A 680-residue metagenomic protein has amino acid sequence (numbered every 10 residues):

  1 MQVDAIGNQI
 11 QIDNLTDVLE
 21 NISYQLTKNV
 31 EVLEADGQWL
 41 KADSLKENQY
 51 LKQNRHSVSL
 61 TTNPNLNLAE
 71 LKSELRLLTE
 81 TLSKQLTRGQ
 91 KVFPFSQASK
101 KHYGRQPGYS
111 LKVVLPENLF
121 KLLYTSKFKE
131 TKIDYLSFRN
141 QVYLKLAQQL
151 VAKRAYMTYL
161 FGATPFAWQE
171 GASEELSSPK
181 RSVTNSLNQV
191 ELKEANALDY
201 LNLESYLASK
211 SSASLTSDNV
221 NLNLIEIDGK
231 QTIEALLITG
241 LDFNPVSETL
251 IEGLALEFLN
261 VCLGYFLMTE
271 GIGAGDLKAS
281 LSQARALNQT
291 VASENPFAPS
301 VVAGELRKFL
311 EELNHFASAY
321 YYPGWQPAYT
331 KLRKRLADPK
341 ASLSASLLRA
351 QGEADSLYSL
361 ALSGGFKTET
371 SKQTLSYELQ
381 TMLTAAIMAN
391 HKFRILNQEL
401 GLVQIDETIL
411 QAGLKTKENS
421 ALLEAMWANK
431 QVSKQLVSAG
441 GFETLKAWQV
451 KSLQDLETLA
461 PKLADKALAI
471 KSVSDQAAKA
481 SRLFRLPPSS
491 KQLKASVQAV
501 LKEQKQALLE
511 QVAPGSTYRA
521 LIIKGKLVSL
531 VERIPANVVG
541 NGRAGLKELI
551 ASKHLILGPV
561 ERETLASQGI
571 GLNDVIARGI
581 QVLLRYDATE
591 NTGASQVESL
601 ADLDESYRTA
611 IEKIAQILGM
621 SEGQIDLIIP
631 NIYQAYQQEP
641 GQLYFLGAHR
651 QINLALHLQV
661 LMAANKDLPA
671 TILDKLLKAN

Functional and structural regions predicted by a protein language model:
M1-Y109, P116, L123-T131, Y135-F138 (+1 more regions): Terminal catalytic/cofactor-binding subdomain
Q2-K52, L277, L281-T384, G413 (+1 more regions): Sequence termini and other peripheral, non-core segments
K91-S99, L222-L224, A507-Q511, M620-Y633: A short glycine-rich, hydrophobically flanked beta-strand micro-motif that places a catalytic Asp/Glu for divalent metal
S96-Q231, N295-A298: Loop-rich catalytic cores of soluble enzymes, especially ATP-dependent carboxylate-amine ligases and other
V142, L146, V151-F166, L263-V291 (+1 more regions): Flexible helix-coil linker/hinge segments at domain or subdomain boundaries
A213-T216, C262, E270, E503 (+1 more regions): A long amphipathic alpha-helix within ATP-dependent nucleotide-binding catalytic cores
K372-Q373, L565, Q596-D602, Q616-E622 (+1 more regions): C-terminal active-site "lid" helix and adjoining low-complexity regulatory extension at the edge of ATP-using catalytic
Q404, T408-T564, D604-T609: Active-site nucleotide/adenylate-binding loops and adjacent lid/helix of ATP-dependent enzymes
